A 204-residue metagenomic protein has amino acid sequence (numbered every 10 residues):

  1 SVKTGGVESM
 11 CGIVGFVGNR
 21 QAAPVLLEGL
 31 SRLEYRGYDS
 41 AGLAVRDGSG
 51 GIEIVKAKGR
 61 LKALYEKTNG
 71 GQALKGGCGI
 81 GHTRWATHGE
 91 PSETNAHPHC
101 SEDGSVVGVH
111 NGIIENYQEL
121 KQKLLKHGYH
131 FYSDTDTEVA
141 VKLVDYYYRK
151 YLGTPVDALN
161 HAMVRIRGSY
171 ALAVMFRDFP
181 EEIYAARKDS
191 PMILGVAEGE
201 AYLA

Functional and structural regions predicted by a protein language model:
V2-A204: Conserved short alpha-helical segments that host acidic/polar catalytic motifs at enzyme active sites
